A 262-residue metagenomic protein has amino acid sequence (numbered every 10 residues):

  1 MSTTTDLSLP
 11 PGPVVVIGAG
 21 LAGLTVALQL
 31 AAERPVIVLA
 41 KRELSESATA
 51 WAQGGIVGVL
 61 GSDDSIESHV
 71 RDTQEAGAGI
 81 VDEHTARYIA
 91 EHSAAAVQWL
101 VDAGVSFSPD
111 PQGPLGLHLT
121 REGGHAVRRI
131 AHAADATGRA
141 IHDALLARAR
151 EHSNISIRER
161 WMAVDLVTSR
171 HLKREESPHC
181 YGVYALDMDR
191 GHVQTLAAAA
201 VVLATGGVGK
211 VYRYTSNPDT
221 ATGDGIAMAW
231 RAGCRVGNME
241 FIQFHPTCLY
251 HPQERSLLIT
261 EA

Functional and structural regions predicted by a protein language model:
M1-R71, A134-A262: Residues forming the flavin
S2-T4, G12, H69, T73 (+1 more regions): N-terminal flexible segment immediately upstream of the FAD-binding catalytic core in FAD-dependent oxidoreductases
L30, G54, A103-R129, A133: Beta1-alpha1 glycine-rich phosphate/pyrophosphate-binding loop at the start of Rossmann-like nucleotide-binding domains
A76-H118: Rossmann-like flavin
G79-E83, G116-D143, G209-R213: Helix-loop-beta segment of a Rossmann-like dinucleotide-binding subdomain
A86-Y88, Q98-V105, V127-H132, L172-S177 (+1 more regions): Short, charged low-complexity intrinsically disordered segments located at boundaries of structured domains
